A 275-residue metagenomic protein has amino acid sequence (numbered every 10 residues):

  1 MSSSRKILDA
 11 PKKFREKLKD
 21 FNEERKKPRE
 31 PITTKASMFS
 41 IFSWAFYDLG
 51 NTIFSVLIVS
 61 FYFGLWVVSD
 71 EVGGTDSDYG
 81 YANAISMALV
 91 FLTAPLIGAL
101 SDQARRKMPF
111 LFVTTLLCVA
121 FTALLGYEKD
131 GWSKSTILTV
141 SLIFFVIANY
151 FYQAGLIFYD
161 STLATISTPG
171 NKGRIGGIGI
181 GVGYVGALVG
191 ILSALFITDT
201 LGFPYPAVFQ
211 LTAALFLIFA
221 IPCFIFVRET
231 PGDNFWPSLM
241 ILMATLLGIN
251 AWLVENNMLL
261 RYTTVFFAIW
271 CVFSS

Functional and structural regions predicted by a protein language model:
R29-M87: Helix-loop boundary and gating motifs at the non-cytosolic
Y81-A99: Central cavity-lining transmembrane alpha-helices of secondary-active solute carriers, predominantly the Major
S101-L116: Cytoplasmic membrane-interface "Motif A"-like loop-to-helix N-cap segments of 12-TM Major Facilitator Superfamily
T115-K134: C-terminal ends and interior cores of transmembrane alpha-helices in multi-pass membrane transporters/permeases
F121, K134-G155: Hydrophobic core of transmembrane alpha-helices in multi-pass small-molecule transporters, especially MFS/SLC-type
Y150-G181: Cytoplasmic helix-loop-helix junction between adjacent transmembrane helices in 12-TM secondary transporters
R174-L195: Glycine-rich segments within core transmembrane alpha-helices of 12-TM secondary carriers
A194, A214-G232: C-terminal membrane-cytosol helix-exit motif in multi-pass small-molecule transporters
